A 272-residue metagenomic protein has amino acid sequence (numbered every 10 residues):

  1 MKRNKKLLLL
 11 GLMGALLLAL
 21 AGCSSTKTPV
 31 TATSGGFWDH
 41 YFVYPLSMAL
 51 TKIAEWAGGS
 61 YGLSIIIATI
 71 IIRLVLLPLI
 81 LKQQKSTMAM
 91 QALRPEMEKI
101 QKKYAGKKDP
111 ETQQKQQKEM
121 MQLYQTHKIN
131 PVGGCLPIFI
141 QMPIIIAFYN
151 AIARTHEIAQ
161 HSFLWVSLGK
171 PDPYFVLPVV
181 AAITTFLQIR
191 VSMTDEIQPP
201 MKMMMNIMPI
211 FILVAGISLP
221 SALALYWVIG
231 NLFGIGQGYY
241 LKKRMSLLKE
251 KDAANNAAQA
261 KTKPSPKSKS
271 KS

Functional and structural regions predicted by a protein language model:
K2-S272: Helix-loop-helix
